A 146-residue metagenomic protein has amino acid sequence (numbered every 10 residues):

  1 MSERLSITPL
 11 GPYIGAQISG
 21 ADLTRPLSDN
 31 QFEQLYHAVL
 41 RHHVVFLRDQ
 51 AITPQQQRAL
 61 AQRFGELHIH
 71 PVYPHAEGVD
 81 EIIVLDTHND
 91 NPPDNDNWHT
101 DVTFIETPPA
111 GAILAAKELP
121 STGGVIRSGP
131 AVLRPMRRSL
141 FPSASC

Functional and structural regions predicted by a protein language model:
S2-C146: Non-heme Fe(II) oxygenase catalytic core, chiefly the N-lobe of the double-stranded beta-helix
